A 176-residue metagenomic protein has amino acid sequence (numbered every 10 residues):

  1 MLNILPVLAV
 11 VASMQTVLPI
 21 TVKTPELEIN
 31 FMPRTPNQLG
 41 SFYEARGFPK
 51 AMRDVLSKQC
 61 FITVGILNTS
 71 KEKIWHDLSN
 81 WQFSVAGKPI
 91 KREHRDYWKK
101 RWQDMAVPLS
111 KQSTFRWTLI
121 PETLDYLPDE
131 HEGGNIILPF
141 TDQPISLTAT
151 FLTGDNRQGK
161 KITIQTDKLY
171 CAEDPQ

Functional and structural regions predicted by a protein language model:
M1-A12: Sec-dependent N-terminal signal peptides
A12-Q176: Conserved functional micro-motifs across diverse proteins
